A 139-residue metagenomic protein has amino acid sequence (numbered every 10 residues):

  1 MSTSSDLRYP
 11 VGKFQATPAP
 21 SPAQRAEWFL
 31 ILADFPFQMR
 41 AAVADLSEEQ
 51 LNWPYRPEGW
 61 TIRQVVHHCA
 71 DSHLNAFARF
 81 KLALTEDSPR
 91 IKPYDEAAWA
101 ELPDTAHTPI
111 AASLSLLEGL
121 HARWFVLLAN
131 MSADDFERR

Functional and structural regions predicted by a protein language model:
M1-I62, L74-R139: Aromatic-glycine hotspot motif
H68, S72: Histidine-centered divalent metal-coordination motifs
